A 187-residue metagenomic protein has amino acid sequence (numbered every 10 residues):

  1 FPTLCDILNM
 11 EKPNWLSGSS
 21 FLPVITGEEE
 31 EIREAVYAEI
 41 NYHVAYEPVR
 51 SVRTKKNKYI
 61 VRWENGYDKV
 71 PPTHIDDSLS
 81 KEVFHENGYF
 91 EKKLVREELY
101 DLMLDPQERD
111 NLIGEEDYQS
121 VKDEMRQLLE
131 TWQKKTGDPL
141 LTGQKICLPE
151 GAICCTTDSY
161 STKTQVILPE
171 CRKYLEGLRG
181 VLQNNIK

Functional and structural regions predicted by a protein language model:
F1-T54, D110-N111, Y118-D123, Q127 (+1 more regions): Polar, surface-exposed loop/tail segments that function as active-site lids or cofactor/substrate-recognition elements
M10-S20, L79-S80, H85, T156: Short low-complexity stretches enriched in small and charged residues
Y42-G114, G143, P149-C155, T162-I186: C-terminal, low-complexity/hydrophilic appendages and adjacent surface loops of extracellular/periplasmic anionic
T131-K134: Beta-rich accessory regions
T136-L140: Cytosolic regulatory/linker segments at or just downstream of nucleotide-handling modules in signal-transduction
